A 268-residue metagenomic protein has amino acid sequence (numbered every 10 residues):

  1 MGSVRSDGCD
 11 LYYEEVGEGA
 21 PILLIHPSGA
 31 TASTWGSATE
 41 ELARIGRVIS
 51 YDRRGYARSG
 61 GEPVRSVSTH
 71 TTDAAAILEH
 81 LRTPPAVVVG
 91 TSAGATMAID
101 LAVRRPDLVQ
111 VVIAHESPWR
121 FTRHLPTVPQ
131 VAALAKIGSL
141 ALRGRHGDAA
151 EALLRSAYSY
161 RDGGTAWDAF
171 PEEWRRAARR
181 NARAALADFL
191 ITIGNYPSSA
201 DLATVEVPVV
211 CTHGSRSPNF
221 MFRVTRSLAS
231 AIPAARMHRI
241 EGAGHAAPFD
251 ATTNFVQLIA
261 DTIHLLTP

Functional and structural regions predicted by a protein language model:
G2-G61, I77: Conserved HGGG/HGGXW glycine-rich cap/lid loop of the alpha/beta-hydrolase fold
S37-E40, I49-V89, A93, N254-Q257: Active-site loop/oxyanion-hole signature of alpha/beta-hydrolase fold enzymes
D52-Y56, P118, A243: Short beta-to-alpha linker loops that shape the active-site pocket of alpha/beta-hydrolase fold enzymes
P84-L125: Conserved hydrolase catalytic core segment
G163, E172-S198: Hydrophobic, aromatic-rich cap/lid helix
V205, C211-H213: Short beta-strand/loop motif that positions the catalytic acidic residue of the alpha/beta-hydrolase fold
P218-V224: Conserved alpha/beta-hydrolase "acid-adjacent" motif
I240-V256: Catalytic histidine-centered segment of alpha/beta-hydrolase-like enzymes
